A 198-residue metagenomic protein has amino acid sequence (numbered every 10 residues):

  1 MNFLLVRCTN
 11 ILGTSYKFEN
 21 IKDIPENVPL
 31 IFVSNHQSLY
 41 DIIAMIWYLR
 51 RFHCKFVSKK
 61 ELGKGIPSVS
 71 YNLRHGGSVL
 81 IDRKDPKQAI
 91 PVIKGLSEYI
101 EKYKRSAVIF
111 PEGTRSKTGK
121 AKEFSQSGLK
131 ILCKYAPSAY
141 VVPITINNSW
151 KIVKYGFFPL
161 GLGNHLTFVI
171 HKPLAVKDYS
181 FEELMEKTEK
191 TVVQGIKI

Functional and structural regions predicted by a protein language model:
M1-L30: Membrane-anchoring hydrophobic helices of lipid-metabolizing enzymes
I11, E26-D85: Catalytic core of membrane glycerolipid acyltransferases/transacylases, capturing the structured, soluble-facing
Y16-E26, Y99-K102, S138, V169 (+1 more regions): Membrane-interfacial terminal anchoring regions of lipid-handling membrane enzymes
F18, V79-D82, V176: Short acidic-hydrophobic, aromatic-tinged amphipathic segments that line or gate anion-handling sites
P29-I31, S78, K104-F110, Y140: Residue-level preference for the first positions of well-ordered beta-strands
S38, P86-I90, K122-S125: A conditional alpha-helix N-cap/helix-loop micro-motif detector
P67-S70, S106-V108, T114-E182: A cross-family acyltransferase "interaction/gating" segment
R74-Y99, K104: A membrane-cytosol interface segment of integral membrane proteins
